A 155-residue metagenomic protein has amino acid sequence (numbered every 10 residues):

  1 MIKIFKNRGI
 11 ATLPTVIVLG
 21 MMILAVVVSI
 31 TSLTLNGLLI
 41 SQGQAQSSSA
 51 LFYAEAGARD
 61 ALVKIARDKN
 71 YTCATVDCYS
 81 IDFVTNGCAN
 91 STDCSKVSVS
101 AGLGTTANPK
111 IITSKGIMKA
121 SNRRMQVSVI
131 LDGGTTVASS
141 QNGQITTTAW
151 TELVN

Functional and structural regions predicted by a protein language model:
I4, A11-Y53: Aliphatic-rich helix starts adjacent to a transmembrane/signal segment
F5-N7, I112: Short glycine- and Lys/Arg-enriched binding-loop motifs that mark or flank ligand-binding interfaces
I23, T31, G37, K64 (+3 more regions): Short amphipathic alpha-helical leader/targeting segments
V26, A89-N90, G133-V137: Polar, enzyme-active/binding microenvironments
V26, K110, R123: Residue-level signal for beta-strand positions within conserved beta-sheet cores that form or flank
L51-F52, A56-A120, Q141, T146 (+1 more regions): Low-complexity, Gly/Pro-rich coil/beta segments used as flexible assembly/activation regions
S121-V137: A short, surface-exposed beta-strand/turn
